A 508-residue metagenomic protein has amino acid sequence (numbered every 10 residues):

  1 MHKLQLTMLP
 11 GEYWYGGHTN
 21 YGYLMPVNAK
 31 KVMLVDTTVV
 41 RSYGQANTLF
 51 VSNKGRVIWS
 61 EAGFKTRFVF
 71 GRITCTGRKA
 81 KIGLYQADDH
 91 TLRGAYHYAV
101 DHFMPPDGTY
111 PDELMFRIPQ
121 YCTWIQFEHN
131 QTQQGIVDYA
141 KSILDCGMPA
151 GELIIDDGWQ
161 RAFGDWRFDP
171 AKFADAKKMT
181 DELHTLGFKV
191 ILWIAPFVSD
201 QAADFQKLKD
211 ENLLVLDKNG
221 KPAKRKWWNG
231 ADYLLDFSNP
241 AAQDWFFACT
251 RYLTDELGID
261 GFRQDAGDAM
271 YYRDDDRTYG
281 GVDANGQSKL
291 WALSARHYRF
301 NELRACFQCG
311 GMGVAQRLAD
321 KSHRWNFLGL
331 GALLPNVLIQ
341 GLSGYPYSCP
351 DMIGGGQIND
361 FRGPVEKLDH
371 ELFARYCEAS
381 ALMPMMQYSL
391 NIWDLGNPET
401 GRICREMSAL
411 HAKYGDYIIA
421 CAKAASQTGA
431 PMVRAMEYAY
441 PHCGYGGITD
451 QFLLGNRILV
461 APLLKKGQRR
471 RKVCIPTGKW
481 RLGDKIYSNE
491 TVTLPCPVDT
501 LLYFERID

Functional and structural regions predicted by a protein language model:
M1-M115, Q133-D145, A439, T493-D508: Catalytic and substrate-binding clefts that recognize carbohydrates or anionic sugar/phosphate headgroups
T37, Q45-N47, G108-Y110, K141-I143 (+8 more regions): Generic recognition of flexible, low-complexity loop/linker segments
Q45-L49, K54-R56, P119, F188 (+3 more regions): Residue-level detector of short, conserved catalytic/binding motifs and their immediate flanks
R56, G63-K65, Q126, F197 (+12 more regions): Short, glycine-/Ser/Thr-/acidic-enriched flexible segments
S60-A62, V69-G71, T132-Q133, G313-V314 (+6 more regions): Short conserved micro-motifs at the rims of enzyme active sites and ligand-binding pockets
H102-N130, A150, D157-Q160: An acidic-aromatic substrate-binding cleft motif
S142, C146-G147, D169, E182-K189 (+3 more regions): Carbohydrate-binding surfaces of carbohydrate-active enzymes
P149-R405, A439-P441, G455: Aromatic- and carboxylate-enriched substrate-binding clefts and catalytic-loop regions of carbohydrate-active enzymes
